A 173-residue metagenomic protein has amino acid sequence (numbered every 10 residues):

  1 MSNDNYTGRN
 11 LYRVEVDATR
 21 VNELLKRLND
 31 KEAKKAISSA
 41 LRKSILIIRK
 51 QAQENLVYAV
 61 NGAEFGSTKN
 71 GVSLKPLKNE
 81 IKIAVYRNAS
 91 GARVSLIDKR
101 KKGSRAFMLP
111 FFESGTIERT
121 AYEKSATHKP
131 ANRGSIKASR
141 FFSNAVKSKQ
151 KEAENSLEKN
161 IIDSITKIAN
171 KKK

Functional and structural regions predicted by a protein language model:
M1-S95, E118-K173: Short, Lys/Arg-rich flexible segments
Y86, I97-K99, F112: Beta-hairpin (beta-strand-turn-beta-strand) motif
S95-R105: Secondary-structure transition/turn motif
G103-R119: Extended Gly/Ser/Thr-rich low-complexity repeat segments, especially those forming or decorating extracellular
